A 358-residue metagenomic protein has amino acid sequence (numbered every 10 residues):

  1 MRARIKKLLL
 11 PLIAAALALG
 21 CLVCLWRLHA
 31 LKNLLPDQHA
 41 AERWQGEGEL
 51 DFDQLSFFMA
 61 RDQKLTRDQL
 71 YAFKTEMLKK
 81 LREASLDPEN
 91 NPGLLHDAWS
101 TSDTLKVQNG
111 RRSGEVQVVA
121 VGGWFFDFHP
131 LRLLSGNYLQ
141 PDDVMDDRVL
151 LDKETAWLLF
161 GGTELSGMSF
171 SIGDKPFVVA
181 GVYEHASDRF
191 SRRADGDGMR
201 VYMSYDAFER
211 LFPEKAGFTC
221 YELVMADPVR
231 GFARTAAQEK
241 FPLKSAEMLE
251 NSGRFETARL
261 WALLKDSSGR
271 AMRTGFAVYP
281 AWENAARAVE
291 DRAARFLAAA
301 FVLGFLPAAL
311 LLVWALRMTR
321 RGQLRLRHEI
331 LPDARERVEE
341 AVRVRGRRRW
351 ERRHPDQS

Functional and structural regions predicted by a protein language model:
R2-R43: Hydrophobic secretory-pathway targeting helix
L28-Y71: Membrane-interface junction motifs in transport/secretion proteins
D53-R61, L70-D127, L131-R132, E250-N251: Short amphipathic beta-strand/extended segments in non-transmembrane regions
K64-F73, R112-E115, M145-D147, A186-V201 (+1 more regions): Solvent-exposed, non-transmembrane alpha-helical starts
R112-E115, A120, N137-L150, S169-H185: Beta-strand-rich non-transmembrane domains
W124-L133, K153-A226, G231, F241-A285: Mid-to-C-terminal secondary-structure elements that act as membrane-proximal/extracytoplasmic interface segments
A288-P307: N-terminal membrane-entry
L306-R352: Juxtamembrane interface at the cytosolic side of transmembrane helices
